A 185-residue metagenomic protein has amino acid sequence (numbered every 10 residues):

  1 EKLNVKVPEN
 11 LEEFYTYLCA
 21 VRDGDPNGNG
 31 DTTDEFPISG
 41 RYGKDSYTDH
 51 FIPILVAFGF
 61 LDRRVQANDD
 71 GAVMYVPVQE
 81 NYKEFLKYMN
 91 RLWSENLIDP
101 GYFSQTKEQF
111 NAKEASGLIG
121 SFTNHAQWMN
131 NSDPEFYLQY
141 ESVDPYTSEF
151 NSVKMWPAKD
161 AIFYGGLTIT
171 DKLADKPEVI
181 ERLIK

Functional and structural regions predicted by a protein language model:
E1-K185: Extracytoplasmic/secretory soluble proteins
